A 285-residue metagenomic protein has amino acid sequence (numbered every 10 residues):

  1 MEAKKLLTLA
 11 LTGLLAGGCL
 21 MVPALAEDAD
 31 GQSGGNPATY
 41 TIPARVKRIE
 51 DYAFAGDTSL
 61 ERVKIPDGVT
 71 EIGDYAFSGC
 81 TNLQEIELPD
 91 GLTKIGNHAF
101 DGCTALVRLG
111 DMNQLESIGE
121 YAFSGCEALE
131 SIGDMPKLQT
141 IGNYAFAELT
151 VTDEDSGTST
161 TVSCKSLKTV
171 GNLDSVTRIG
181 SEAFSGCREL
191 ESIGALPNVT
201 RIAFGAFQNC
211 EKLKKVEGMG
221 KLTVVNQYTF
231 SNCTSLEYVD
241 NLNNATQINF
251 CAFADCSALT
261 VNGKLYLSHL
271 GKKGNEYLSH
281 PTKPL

Functional and structural regions predicted by a protein language model:
E2-A3, D28, L285: Disordered, low-complexity tails and leader-like regions
A3-A24: Sec-dependent N-terminal signal peptides of Gram-positive bacterial secreted proteins and lipoproteins
L14, N36, N82, F184 (+2 more regions): A generic, residue-level signal for flexible/boundary positions that often mark functional hotspots
G18-N36: Sec-dependent signal peptide cleavage junction
A24-A26, A53, V176, V199: Long alpha-helical scaffolds
D28-D30, T160, F184: A short alpha-helix capping/helix-coil boundary motif
G34-R48, T58-E71, T81-K94, T104-S117 (+7 more regions): Structural signature of tandem-repeat unit edges
E50-A53, G73-A76, G96-A99, G119-A122 (+6 more regions): Consensus positions within tandem repeat domains that build extended binding/scaffold surfaces
